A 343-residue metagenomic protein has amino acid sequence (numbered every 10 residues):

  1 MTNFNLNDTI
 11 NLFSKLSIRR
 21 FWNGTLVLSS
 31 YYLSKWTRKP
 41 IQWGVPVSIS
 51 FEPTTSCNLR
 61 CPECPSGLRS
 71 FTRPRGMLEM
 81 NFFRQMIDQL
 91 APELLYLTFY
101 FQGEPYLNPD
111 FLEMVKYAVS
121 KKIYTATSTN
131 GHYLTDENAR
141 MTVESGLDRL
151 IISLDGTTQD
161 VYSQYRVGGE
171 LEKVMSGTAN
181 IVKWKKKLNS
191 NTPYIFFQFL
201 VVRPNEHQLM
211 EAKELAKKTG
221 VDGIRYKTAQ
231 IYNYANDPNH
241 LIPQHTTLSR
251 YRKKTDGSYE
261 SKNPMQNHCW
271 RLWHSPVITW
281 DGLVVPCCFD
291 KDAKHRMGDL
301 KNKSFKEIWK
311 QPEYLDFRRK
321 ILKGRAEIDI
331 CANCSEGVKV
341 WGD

Functional and structural regions predicted by a protein language model:
M1-F13, E52, R73, L78 (+4 more regions): Radical SAM enzyme [4Fe-4S]-AdoMet core and its adjacent flexible, acidic and glycine-rich loops/tails across
T2-R149, D160, Q164, G168-E172 (+2 more regions): Conserved alpha-helical substructure of the radical SAM core
E52, S56-L59, P264, A326-D329: Disulfide-bonded cysteine motifs in exported proteins
N58-S66, F289, D329-E336: Local cysteine-cluster metal-coordination motifs and their immediate loop/turn environment, predominantly Fe-S cluster
F101, N108, D136, T192 (+3 more regions): Residue-level signal for alpha-helical context at structural boundaries
